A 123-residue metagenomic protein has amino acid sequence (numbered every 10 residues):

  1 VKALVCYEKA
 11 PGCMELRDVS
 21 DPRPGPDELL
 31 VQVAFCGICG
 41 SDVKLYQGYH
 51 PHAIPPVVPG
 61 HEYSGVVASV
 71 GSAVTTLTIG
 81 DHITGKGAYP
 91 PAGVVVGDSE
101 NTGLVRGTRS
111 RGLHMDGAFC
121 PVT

Functional and structural regions predicted by a protein language model:
V1-L4: Short structural boundary motif marking the start of a folded domain
C6, Y46, A68-V70, G97-S99: Short beta-strand-to-turn element immediately C-terminal to the catalytic PLP-Schiff-base lysine in fold type I
Y7-P11, C36-G37: Short polar catalytic/cofactor-binding loops
P11-E15, S41: Short N-terminal binding/cap micro-motifs at the start of the first secondary-structure element
L16-D18, S64-V66, L104, V122: Conserved hydrophobic/aromatic beta-strand scaffold that supports enzyme active sites
D21-C36, Y49-G93: Glycine-rich beta-strand-centered segment in the early N-terminal region that forms part of a ligand/cofactor-binding
S41-Q47: Cytochrome P450 core scaffold surrounding the K-helix E-X-X-R motif and the conserved "meander" helix-loop region
Y89-T123: NAD(P)H dinucleotide-binding glycine-rich loop of Rossmann-like/cofactor-binding domains, especially the beta1-alpha1
